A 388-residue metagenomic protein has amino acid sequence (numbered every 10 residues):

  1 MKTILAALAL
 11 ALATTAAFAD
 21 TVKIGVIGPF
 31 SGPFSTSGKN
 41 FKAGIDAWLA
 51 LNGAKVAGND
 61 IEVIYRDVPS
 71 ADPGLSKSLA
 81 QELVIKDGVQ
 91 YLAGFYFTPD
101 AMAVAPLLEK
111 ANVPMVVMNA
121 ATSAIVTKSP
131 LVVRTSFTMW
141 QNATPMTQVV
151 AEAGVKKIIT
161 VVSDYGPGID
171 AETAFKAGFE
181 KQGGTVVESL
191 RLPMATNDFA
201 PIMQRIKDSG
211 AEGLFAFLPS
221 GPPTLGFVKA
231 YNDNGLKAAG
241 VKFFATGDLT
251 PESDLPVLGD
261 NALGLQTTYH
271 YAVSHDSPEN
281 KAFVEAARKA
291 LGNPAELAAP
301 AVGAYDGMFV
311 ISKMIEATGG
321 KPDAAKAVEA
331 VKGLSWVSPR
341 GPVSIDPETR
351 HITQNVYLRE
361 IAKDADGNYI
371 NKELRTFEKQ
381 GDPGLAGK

Functional and structural regions predicted by a protein language model:
T15-A19: Sec/Tat signal peptide C-region and signal peptidase I cleavage site
V22, K332-K388: Solvent-exposed, acidic/polar segments of extracytosolic/periplasmic ligand-binding ectodomains
G25-G44, W48, R66-G74, Y96-P99 (+3 more regions): Extracytoplasmic "Venus flytrap"
T36-F41, L51, K55-V126, T135 (+2 more regions): Beta-alpha junction/loop-to-helix N-cap segments that form part of ligand/metal-binding clefts
P69, K77-S78, T122-A124, K128-N234 (+1 more regions): Extracellular/periplasmic Venus flytrap/periplasmic-binding protein
P69, V116, S123, M194-A195 (+2 more regions): Venus flytrap/periplasmic-binding-protein-like
L83-Y96, V116-M118, K157-V162, G210-S220 (+4 more regions): Periplasmic-binding protein-like
V228-Y305, E316-T318, P322, A365 (+1 more regions): Extracellular/periplasmic periplasmic-binding protein-like sensory domains
